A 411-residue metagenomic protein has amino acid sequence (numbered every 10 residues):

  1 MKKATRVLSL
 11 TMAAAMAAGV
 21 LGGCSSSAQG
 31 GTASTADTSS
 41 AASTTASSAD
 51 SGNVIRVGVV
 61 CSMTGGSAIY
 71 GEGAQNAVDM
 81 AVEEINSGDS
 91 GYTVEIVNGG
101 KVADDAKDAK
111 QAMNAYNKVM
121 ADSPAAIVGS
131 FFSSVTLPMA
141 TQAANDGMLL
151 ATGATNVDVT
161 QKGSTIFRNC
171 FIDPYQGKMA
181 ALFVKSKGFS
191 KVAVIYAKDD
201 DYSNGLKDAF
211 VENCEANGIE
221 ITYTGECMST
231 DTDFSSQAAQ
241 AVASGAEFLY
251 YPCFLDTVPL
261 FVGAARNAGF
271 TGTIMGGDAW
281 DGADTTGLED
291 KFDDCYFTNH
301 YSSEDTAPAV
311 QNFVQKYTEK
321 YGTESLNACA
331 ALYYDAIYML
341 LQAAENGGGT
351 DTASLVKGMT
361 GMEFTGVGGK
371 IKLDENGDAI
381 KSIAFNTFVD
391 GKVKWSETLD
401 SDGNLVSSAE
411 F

Functional and structural regions predicted by a protein language model:
M1-R56, S87-G91, A121, N404-F411: Short, low-complexity disordered leader/linker segments with a strong preference for bacterial N-terminal type II
D50-S51, G58-A77, G99-A109, F132 (+3 more regions): Extracytoplasmic "Venus flytrap"
V59, V119-F131, L150-G153, A193-Y196 (+4 more regions): Periplasmic-binding protein-like
I69-A74, S87-T160, N169, C227-F234 (+3 more regions): Beta-alpha junction/loop-to-helix N-cap segments that form part of ligand/metal-binding clefts
D146, K207-T298: Extracellular/periplasmic bilobed ligand-binding domains
I166-E226, F248: An alpha-beta-alpha
A265-Y334, S407: Extracellular/periplasmic periplasmic-binding protein-like sensory domains
E319-A330, L341-W395: Segments of small-molecule ligand-sensing domains
